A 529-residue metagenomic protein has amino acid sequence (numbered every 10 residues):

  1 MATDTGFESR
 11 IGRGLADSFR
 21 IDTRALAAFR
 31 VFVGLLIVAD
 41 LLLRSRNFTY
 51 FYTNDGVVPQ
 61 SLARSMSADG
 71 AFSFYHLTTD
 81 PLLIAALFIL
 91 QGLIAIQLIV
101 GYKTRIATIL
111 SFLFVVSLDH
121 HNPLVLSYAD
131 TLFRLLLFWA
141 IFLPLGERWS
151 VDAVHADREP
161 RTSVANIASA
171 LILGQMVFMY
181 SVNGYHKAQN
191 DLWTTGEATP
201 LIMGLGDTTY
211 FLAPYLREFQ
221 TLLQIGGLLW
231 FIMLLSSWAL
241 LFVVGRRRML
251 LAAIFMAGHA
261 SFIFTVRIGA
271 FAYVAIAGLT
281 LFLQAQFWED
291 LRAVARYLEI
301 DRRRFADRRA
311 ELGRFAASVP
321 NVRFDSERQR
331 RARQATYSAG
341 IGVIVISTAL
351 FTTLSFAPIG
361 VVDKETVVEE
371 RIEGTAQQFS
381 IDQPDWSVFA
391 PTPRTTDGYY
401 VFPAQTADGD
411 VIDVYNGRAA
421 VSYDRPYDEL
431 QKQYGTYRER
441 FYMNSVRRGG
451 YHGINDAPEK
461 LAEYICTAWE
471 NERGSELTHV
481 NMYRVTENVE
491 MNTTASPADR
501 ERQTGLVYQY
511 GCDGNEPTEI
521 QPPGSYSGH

Functional and structural regions predicted by a protein language model:
M1-S236, L240-H529: Alpha-helical membrane-anchoring segments
